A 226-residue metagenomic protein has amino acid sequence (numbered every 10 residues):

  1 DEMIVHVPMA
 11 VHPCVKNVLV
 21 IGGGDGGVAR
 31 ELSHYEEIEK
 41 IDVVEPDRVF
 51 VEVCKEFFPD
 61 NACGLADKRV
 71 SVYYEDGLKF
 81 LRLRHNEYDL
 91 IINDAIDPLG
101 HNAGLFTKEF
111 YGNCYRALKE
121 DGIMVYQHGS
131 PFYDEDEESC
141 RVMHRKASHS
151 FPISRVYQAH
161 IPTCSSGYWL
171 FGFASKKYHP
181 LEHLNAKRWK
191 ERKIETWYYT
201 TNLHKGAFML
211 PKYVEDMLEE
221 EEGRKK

Functional and structural regions predicted by a protein language model:
D1-D121, Y133-C140: The AdoMet/dcAdoMet-binding core of the Class I SAM-like
E31, Y35, K146-S150, K176: Alpha-helical structural signal in soluble globular domains
N93-A95, H128, G172: Long, contiguous hydrophobic alpha-helical segments, chiefly transmembrane helices and signal peptides
Y111-G112, E137-Q158, G172: Conserved Class I S-adenosyl-L-methionine
D121-H128: Conserved beta-strand signature within the Rossmann-like core of class I S-adenosyl-L-methionine
Y126, P152-Q158, L181-L184: Acidic/polar loop patches that form or flank catalytic/metal-binding clefts of enzymes that bind anionic ligands
A159-T163: Short proline/glycine-enriched turn/loop segments at secondary-structure junctions
S166-K226: SAM/dcSAM-binding transferase cores
